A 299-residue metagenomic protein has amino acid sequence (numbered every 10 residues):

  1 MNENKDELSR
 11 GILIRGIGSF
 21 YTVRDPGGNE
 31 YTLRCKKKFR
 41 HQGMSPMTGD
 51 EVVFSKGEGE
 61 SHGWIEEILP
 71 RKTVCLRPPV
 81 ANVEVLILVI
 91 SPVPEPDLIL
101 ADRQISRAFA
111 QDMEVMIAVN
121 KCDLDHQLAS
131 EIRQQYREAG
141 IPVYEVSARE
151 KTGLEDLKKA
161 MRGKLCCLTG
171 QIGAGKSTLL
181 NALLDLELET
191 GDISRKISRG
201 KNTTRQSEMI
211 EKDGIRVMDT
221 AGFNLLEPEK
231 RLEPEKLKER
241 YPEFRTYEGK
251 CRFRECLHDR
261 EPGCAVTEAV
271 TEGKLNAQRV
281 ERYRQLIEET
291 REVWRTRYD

Functional and structural regions predicted by a protein language model:
N2-E7, S19, K37, G43-H62 (+7 more regions): Helix-rich effector regions associated with P-loop NTPase G domains
G11-L13, I65: Conserved hydrophobic positions within beta-strands
Y21-D25, L33, F54: SH3/SH3-like beta-barrel fold
N29-K38: Short, structured beta-strand/loop micro-motifs enriched in basic residues and often containing a Trp
S91-I141: Phosphate-binding glycine-rich loops and their immediate beta-loop-alpha structural context
K121-A174: Canonical P-loop GTPase G-domain recognition
